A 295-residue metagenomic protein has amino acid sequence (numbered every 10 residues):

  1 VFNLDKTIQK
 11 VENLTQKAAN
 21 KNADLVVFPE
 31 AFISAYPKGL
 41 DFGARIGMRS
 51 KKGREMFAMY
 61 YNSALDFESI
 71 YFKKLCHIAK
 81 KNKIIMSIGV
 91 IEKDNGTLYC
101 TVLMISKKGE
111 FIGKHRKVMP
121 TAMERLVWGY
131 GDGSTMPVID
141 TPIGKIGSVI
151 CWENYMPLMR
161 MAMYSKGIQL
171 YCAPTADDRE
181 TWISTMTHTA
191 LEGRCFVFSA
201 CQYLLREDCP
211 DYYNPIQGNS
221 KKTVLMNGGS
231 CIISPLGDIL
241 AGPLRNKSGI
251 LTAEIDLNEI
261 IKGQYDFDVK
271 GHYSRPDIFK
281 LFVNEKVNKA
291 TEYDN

Functional and structural regions predicted by a protein language model:
V1-N13: N-terminal phosphate-binding loop and adjacent alpha-helix
L4, Q16-K108, D177-R179, I183-C195: Cys-nucleophile CN-hydrolase/nitrilase-fold catalytic domain and related Cys-dependent amidase chemistry that acts on
S34, D41, L103, H115-T121 (+2 more regions): Short beta->alpha transition motifs characteristic of CBS
F67-K73, H77-K81, E92-Q169, P174-H188 (+2 more regions): Active-site catalytic loop in hydrolytic enzyme cores
S87, T101, T135, G229-S230: Conserved beta-strand and immediately adjacent loop positions that scaffold enzyme active sites
V138, Q202-N295: C-terminal beta-strand edge segments of enzyme domains
